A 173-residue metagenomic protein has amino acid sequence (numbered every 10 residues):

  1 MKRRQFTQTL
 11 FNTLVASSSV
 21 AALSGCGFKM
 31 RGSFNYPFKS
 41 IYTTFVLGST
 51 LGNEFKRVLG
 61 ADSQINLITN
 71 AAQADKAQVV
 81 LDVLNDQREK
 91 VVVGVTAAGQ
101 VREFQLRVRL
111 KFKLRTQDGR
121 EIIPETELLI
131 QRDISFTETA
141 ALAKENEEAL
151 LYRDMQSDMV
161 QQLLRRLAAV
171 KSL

Functional and structural regions predicted by a protein language model:
K2-R4: Positively charged n-region of N-terminal signal peptides that target proteins for export
T7-G25: N-terminal export signals
V20-K39: Bacterial Sec signal peptide processing site at the extreme N-terminus
P37-Q87: N-terminal segment of the mature soluble domain
L59, S63, Q87, L114 (+3 more regions): Sec/Tat-exported extracytoplasmic proteins
D82-E127, I134-N146: Surface-exposed short loop/turn segments
L142-L173: C-terminal/domain-edge helix-coil "capping" segments
